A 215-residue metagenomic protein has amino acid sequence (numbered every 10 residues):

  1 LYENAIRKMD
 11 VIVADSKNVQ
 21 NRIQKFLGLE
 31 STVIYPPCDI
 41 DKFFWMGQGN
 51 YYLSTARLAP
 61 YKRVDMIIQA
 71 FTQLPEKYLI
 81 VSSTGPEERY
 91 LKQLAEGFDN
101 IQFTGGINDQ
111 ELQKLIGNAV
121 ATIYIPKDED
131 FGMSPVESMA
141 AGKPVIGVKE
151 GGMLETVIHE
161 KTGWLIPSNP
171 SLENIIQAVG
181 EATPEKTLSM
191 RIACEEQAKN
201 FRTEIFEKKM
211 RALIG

Functional and structural regions predicted by a protein language model:
L1-V11, Q20: Membrane-proximal helix-turn-helix segments that form the acceptor-binding/catalytic region of lipid-linked
V13, W45-K62, I68-T72, E76-I80: Conserved donor-binding/catalytic core segment of Leloir-type glycosyltransferases
T72-L74, N169-L188: C-terminal "capping" alpha-helix adjacent to the active site of nucleotide-linked donor transferases in cell-envelope
R89-Q110: Nucleotide-activated donor-binding/catalytic signature segment of Leloir-type glycosyltransferases, i.e., the conserved
K127: Aromatic "clamp/platform" in nucleotide-sugar-dependent glycosyltransferases that forms part of the donor/acceptor
P144-G147, V157: Short hydrophobic beta-strand element within catalytic cores of glycosyltransferases and related nucleotide-activated
L154-A178: Change "using UDP/GDP/dTDP sugars" to "using nucleotide sugars
P170-N174, L188-I214: A charged, aromatic-enriched C-terminal amphipathic alpha-helix characteristic of glycosyltransferases across folds
